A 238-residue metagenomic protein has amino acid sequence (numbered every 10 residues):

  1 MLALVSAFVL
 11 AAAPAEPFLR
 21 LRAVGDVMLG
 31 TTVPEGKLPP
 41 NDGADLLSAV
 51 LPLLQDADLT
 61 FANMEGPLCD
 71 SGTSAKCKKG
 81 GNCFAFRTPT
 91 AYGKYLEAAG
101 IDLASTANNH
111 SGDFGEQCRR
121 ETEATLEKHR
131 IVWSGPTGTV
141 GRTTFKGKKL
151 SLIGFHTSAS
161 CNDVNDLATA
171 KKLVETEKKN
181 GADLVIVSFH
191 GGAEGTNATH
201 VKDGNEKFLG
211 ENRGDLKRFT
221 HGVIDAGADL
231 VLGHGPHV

Functional and structural regions predicted by a protein language model:
M1-A12: Sec-dependent N-terminal signal peptides
A11-V238: Acidic, metal/ion-coordinating pockets
